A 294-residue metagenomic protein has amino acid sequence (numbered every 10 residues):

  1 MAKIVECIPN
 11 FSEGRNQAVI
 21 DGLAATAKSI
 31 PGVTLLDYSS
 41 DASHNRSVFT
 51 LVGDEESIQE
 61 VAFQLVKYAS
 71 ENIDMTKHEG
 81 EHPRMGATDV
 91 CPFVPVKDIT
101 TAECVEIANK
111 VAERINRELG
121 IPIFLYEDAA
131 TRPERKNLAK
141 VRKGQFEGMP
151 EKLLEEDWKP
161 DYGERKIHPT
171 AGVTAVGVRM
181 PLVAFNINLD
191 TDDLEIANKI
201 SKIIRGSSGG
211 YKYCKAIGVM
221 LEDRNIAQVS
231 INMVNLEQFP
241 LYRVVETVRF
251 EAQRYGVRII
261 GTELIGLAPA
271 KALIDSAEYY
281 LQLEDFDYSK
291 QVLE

Functional and structural regions predicted by a protein language model:
M1-E294: Long, contiguous binding/interaction regions
